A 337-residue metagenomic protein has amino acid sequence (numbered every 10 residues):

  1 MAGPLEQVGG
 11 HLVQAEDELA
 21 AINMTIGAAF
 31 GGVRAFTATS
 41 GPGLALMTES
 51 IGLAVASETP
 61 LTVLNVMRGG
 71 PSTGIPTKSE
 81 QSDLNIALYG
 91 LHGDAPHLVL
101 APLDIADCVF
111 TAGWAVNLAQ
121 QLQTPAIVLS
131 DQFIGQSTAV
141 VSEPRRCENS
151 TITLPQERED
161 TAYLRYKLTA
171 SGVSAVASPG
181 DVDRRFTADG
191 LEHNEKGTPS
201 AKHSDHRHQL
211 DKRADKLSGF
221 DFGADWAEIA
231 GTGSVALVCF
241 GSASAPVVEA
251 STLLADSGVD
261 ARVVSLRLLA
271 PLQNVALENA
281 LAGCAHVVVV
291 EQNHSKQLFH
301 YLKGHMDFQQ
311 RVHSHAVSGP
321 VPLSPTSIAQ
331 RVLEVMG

Functional and structural regions predicted by a protein language model:
M1-Y89, A95-H97, A101-P102, S324-M336: Thiamine diphosphate
L12-A15, G41, A106, V238-G241 (+1 more regions): Residue-level marker of alpha-helix boundaries and capping positions
D17, G43, C108, A243 (+1 more regions): Charged, low-complexity surface patches
M47, C108, V247: Aromatic/hydrophobic pocket-lining residues that form the small-molecule binding cavity in soluble enzyme cores
H92-G93, Q121: A generic structural signal for short, non-catalytic loop/turn and secondary-structure boundary residues
V99-D104, A236-V238: Short, well-ordered beta-strand elements within core beta-sheets of diverse protein domains
D104-T111: Conserved beta-strand/loop scaffold segments within soluble protein domains that form the structured core and edges
T111, V116-G337: Flexible, low-complexity linker and terminal segments
